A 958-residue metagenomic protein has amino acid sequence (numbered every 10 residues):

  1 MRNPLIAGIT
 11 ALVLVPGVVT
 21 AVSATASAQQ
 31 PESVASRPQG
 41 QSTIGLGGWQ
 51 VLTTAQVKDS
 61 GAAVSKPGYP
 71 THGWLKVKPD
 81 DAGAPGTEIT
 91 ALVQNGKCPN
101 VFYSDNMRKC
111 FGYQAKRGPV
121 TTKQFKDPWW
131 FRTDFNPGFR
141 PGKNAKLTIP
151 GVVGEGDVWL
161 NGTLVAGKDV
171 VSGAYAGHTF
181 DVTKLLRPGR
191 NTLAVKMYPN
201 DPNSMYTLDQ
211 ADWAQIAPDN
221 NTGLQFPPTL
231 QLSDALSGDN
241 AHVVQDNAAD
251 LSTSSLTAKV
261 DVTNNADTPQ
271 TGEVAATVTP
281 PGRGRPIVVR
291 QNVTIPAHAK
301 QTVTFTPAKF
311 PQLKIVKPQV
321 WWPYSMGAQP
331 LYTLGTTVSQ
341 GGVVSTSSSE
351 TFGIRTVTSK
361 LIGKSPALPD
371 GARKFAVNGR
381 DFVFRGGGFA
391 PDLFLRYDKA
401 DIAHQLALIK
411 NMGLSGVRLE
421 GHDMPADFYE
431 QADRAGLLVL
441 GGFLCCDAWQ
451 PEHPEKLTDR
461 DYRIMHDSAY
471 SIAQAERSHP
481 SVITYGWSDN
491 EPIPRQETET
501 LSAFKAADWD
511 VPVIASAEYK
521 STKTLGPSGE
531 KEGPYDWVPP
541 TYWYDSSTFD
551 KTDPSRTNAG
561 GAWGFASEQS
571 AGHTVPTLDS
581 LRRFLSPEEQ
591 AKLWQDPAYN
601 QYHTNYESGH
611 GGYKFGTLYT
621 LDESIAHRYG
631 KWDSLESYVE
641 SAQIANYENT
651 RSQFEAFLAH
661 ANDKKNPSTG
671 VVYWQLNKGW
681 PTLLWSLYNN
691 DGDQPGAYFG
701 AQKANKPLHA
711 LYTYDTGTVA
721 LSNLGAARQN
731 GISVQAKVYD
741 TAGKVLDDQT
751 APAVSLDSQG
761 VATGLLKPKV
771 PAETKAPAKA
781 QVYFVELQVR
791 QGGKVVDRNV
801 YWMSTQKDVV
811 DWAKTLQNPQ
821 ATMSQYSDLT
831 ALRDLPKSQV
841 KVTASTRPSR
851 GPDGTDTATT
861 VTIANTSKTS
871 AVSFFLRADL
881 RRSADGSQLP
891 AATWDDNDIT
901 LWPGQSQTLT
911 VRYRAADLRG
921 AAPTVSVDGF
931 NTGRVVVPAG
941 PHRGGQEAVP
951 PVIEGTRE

Functional and structural regions predicted by a protein language model:
Q30-T148, Y206-A217, N221-L224, S254 (+6 more regions): Extended carbohydrate-recognition surfaces in non-catalytic/accessory domains of CAZymes and lectin-like proteins
T43-I44, Q50-D59, N220-G223, T552-N730 (+1 more regions): Substrate-binding clefts and catalytic carboxylate motifs of secreted carbohydrate-active enzymes
T53-A55, T121-G238, L438: Accessory beta-strand-rich segments of carbohydrate-active enzymes
G96-N136, G142-T148, G154-D157, D169 (+5 more regions): Active-site-adjacent substrate/metal-binding segments within catalytic domains of carbohydrate-active enzymes
L160, T253-I295, Q301-V303, G717-S755 (+3 more regions): Beta-strand-rich binding/interaction modules
I287-P318, A742-K779, L889-A916: Intrinsically disordered, low-complexity Pro/Gly/Ser/Thr-rich segments with frequent PxxP/GP/PP motifs and embedded
I315-S348, V770-S827, R914-E958: Terminal connector regions
G416-E607, A645, H660, P667-S668 (+1 more regions): Substrate-binding/catalytic cleft of secreted carbohydrate-active enzymes, primarily glycoside hydrolases
